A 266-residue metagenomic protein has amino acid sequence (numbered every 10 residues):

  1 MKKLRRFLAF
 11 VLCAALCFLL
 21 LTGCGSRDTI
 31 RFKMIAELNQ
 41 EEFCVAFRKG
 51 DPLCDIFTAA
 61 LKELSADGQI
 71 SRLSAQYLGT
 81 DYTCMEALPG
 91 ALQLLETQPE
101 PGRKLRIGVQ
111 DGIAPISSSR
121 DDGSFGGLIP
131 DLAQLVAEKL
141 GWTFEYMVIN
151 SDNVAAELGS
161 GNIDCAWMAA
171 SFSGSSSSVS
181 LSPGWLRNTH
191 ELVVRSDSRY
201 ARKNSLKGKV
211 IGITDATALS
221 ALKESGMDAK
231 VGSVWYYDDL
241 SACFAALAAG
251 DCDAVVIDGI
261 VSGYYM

Functional and structural regions predicted by a protein language model:
M1-V11: Bacterial N-terminal signal peptides that target proteins for export
T22-N39, A156, W167-S178, K223-S225 (+1 more regions): A ligand-binding cleft/hinge motif common to bilobed small-molecule-binding domains
I30-L38, E42-A46, L94-Q98, L128 (+1 more regions): A structural signal for short loop-to-beta-strand junctions that line the ligand-binding cleft of periplasmic/secreted
A36-A59, H190-R202, Y265: A bilobed periplasmic-binding-protein/Venus flytrap-type ligand-binding module shared by bacterial periplasmic
L53-T80, L94-S173, S177, I213 (+3 more regions): Extracytoplasmic small-molecule ligand-binding "clamshell" domains of the periplasmic binding protein/Venus flytrap
P183, V194-I211: Flexible hinge/capping segments at coil-to-helix
I211-A229: Secondary-structure junction motif
